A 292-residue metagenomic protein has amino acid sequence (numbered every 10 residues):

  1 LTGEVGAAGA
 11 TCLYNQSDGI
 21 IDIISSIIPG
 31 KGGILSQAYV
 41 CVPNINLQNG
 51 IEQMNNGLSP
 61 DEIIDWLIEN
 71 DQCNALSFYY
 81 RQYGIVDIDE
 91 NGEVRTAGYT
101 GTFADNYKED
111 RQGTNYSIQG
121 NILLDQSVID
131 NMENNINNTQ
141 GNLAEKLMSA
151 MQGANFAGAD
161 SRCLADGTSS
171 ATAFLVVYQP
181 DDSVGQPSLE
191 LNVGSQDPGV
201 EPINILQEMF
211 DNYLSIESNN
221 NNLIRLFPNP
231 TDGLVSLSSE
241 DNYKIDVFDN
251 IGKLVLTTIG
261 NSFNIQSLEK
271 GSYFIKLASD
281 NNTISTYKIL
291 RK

Functional and structural regions predicted by a protein language model:
L1-L214: N-terminal nucleophile
N219-K292: C-terminal outer-membrane/trafficking sorting elements
